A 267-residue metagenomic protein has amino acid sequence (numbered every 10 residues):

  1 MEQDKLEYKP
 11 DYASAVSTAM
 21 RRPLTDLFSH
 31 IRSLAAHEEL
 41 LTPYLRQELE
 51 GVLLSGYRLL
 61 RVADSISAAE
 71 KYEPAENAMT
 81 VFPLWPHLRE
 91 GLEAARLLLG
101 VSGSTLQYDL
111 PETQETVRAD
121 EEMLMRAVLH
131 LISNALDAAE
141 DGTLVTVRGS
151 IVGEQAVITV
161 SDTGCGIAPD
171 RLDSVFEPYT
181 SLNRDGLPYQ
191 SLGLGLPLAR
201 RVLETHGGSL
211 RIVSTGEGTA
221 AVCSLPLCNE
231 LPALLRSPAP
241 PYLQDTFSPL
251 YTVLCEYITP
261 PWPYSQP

Functional and structural regions predicted by a protein language model:
G51-L59: Short alpha-helical segment of the dimerization/phosphotransfer core of two-component systems
Y72-A78, T116-A119: Conserved micro-motifs of the catalytic ATP-binding
G100, T105-E115: Conserved catalytic submotifs in the C-terminal HATPase_c
D162: Acidic ATP/Mg2+-coordinating residue in the GHKL
I167-Y179: Short conserved segment of the HATPase_c
G207-G208: Conserved glycine-rich
E217-T219, S224-P267: Flexible, glycine-/charge-rich segments associated with ATP-binding catalytic modules
